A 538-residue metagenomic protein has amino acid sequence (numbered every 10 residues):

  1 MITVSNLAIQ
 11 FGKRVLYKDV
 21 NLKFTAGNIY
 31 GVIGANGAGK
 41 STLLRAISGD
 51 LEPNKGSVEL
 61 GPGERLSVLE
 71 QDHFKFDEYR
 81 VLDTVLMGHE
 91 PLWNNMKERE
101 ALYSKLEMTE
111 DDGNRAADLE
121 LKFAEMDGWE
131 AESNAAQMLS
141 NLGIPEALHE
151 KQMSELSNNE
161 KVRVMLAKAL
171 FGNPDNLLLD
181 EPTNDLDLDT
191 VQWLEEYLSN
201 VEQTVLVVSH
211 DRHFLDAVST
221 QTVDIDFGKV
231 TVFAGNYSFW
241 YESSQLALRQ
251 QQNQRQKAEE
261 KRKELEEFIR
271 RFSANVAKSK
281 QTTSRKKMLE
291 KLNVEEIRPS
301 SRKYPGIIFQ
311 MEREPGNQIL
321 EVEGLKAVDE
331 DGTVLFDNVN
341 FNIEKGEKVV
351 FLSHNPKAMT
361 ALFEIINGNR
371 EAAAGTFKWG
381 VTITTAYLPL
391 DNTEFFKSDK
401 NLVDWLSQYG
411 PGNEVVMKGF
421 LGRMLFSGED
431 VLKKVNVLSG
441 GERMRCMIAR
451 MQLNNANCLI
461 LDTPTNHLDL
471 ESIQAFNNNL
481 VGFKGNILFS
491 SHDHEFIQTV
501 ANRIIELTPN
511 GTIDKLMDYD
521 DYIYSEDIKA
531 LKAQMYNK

Functional and structural regions predicted by a protein language model:
M1-N253, E312-K538: ABC ATP-binding cassette signature C-motif
Y103, E107, Y241, R270-S273 (+2 more regions): A structural signal for long alpha-helical coiled-coils and helix-turn connectors that form the cytosolic signaling
G113, L186, T283-V294: Extended non-transmembrane interhelical loops and adjacent amphipathic helices of multipass membrane proteins
A136-L142, E267, R271, K287-L292: Short amphipathic coiled-coil heptad-repeat segments
G143, D185, E259-E260, R298: Short helix-capping and inter-helix turn/linker motifs at the boundaries of alpha-helical repeat units
Q251-R271, K278-K287, K303, I308 (+1 more regions): ABC ATPase nucleotide-binding domains
A277-Q281, K291-S301, K378: Proline-centered turn/helix-capping motifs that create local helix->coil transitions or kinks
I297-E321: Amphipathic heptad-repeat alpha-helical coiled-coil/stalk segments that mediate oligomerization, filament/stalk
